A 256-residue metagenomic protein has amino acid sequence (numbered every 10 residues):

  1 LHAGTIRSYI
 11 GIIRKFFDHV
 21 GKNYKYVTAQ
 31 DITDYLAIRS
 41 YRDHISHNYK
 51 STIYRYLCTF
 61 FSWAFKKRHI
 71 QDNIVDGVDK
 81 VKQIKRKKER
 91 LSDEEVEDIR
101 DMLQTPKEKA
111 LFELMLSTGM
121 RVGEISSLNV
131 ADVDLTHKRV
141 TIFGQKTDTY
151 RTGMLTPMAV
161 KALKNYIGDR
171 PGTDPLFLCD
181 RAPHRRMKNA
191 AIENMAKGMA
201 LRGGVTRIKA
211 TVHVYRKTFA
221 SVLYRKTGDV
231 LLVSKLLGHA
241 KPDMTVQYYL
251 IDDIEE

Functional and structural regions predicted by a protein language model:
L1-K87: N-terminal core-binding DNA-recognition domain of tyrosine recombinases/integrases
I70, I84-K85, D93-V122, T147-T149: Basic, Lys/Arg- and aromatic-enriched nucleic-acid-binding interface segment
R90, G144, L237-E256: Catalytic-site neighborhood detector that most strongly recognizes the C-terminal catalytic loop/helix of tyrosine
V96, E108-K109, N189, E193 (+2 more regions): Short, leucine-enriched amphipathic alpha-helices that occur as contiguous helical runs
E113, S117, R216-H239: C-terminal catalytic core of tyrosine-transesterase DNA break-rejoin enzymes
M115-H137: Short, charged phosphate-coordinating catalytic segments
V133-L135, R207-K209, G228-Y248: Short, polar N-cap/turn motifs at the start of nucleic acid-interacting alpha helices
Q145-K164, P175-K197: C-terminal catalytic core of Y-nucleophile DNA break-rejoin enzymes
